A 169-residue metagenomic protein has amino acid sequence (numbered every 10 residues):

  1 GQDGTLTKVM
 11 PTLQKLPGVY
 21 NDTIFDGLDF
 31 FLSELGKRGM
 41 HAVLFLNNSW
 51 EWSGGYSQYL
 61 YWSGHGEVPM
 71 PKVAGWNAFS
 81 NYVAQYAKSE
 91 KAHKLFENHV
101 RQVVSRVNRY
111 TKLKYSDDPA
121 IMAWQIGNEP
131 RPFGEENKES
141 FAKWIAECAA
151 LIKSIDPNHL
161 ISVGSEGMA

Functional and structural regions predicted by a protein language model:
G1-A169: Active-site mouth of glycoside hydrolases
